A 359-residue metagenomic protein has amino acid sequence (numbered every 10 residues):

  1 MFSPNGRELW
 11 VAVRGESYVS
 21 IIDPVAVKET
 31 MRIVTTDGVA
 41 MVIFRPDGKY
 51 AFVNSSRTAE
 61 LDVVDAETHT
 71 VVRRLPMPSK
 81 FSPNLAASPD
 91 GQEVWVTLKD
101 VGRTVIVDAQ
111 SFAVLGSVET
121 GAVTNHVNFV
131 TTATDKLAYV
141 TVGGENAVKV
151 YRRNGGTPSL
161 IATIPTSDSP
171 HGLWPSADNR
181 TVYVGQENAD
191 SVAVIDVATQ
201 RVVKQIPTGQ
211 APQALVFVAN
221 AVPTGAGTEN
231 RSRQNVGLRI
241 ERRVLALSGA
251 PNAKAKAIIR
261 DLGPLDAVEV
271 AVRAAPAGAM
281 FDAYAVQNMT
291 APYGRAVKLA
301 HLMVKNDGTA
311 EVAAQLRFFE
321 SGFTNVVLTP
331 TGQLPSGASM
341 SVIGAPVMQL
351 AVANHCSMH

Functional and structural regions predicted by a protein language model:
M1-A253, G263, R273, A277 (+5 more regions): Predominantly soluble domains enriched in secretory-pathway, periplasmic, or organellar proteins
R260-A267: Contiguous beta-strand segments within globular domains
E269-R273, Q315: Short edge beta-strand/loop segments characteristic of extracellular beta-sandwich folds
D282-V286, V327: Beta-strand signatures of extracellular beta-sandwich domains
M289-A291: Acidic glycine-/aspartate-rich tracts in secreted/extracellular proteins
D307-A314: Short Pro-Gly-centered flexible turn/kink motifs
R317-G337: Short, surface-exposed ligand- or partner-binding patches at beta-edge/loop junctions that are enriched in aromatics
A338-H359: Short beta-strand elements
